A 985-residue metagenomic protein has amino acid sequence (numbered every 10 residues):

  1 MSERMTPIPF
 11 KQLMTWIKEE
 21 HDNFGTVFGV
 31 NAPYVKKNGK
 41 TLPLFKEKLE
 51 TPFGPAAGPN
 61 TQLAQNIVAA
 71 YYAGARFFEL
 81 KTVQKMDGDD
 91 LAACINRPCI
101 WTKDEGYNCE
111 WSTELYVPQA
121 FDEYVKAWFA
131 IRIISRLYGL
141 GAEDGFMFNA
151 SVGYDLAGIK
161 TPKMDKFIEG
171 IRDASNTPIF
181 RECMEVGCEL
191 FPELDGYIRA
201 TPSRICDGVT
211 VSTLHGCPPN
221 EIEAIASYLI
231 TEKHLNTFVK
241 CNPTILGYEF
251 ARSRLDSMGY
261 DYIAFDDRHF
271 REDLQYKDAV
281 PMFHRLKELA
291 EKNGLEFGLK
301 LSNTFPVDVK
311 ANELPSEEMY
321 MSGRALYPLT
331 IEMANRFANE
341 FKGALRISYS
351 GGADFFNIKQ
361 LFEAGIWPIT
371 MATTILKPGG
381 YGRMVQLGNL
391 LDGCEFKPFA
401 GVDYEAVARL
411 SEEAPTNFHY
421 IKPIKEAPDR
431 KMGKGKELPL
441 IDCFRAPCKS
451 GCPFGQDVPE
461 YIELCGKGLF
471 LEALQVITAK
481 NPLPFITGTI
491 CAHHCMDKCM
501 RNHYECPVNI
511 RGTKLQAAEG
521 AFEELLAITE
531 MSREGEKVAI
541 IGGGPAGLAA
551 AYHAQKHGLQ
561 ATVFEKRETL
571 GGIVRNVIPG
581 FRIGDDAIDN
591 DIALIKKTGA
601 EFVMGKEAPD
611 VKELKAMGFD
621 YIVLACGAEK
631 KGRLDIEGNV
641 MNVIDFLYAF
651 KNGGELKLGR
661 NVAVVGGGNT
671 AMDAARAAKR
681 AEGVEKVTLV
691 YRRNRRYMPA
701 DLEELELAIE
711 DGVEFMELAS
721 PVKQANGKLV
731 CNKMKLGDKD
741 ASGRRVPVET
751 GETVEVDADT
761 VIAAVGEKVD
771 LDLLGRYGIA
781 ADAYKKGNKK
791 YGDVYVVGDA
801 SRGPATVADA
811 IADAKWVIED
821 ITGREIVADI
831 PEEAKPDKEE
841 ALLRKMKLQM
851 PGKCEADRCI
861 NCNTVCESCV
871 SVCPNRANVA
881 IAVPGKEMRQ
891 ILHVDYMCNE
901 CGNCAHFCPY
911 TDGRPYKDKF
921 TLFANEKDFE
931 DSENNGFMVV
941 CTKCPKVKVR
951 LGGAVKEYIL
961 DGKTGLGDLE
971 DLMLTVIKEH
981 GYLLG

Functional and structural regions predicted by a protein language model:
M1-S227, E232: N-terminal capping/small domains of soluble enzymes
N23-N38, G247-G343, P378-F396, E637-G638: Glycine/Thr-rich beta-alpha phosphate-binding loop at enzyme active sites
G39-E47, E519-V538, D645-G659, Q849-M850: A short, basic/flexible loop-to-alpha-helix module at the beginning of a structural domain
Q65-A69, A353-I369: Catalytic cores of alpha/beta
R76-M86, P243, Q360-L387: Glycine-rich phosphate-binding active-site loops on the catalytic face of alpha/beta enzymes
E318, R324, I375, G382 (+14 more regions): Ferredoxin-type iron-sulfur electron-transfer modules and their immediate structural context
Q456-G466, L474, H503, P507-R511 (+6 more regions): Beta1-alpha1 glycine-rich phosphate/pyrophosphate-binding loop at the start of Rossmann-like nucleotide-binding domains
I540-T562, V603-K612, E629-L634, F646-L702 (+4 more regions): Rossmann-like dinucleotide/flavin-binding elements
